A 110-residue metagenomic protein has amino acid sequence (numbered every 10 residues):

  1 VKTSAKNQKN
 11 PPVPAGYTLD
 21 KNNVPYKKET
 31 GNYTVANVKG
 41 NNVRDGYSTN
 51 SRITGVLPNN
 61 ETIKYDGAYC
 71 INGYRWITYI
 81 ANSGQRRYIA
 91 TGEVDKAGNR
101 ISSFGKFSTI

Functional and structural regions predicted by a protein language model:
V1-K39, D95-I110: Intrinsically disordered, low-complexity repeat and linker tracts
V1-T3, N7, P14-L19, V56-G98: SH3/SH3-like beta-barrel superfamily modules
Y47-R52: Short alpha-helix capping/helix-loop boundary micro-motifs
